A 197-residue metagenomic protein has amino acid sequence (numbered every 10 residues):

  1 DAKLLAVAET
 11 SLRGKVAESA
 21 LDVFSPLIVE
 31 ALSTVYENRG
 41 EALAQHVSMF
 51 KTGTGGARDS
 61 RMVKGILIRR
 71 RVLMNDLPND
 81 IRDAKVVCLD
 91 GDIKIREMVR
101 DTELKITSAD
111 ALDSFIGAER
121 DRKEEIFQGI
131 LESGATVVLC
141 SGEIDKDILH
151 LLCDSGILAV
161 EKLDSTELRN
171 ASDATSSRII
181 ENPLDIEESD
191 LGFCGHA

Functional and structural regions predicted by a protein language model:
D1-A197: Core, soluble structural subunits of large cytosolic macromolecular machines
